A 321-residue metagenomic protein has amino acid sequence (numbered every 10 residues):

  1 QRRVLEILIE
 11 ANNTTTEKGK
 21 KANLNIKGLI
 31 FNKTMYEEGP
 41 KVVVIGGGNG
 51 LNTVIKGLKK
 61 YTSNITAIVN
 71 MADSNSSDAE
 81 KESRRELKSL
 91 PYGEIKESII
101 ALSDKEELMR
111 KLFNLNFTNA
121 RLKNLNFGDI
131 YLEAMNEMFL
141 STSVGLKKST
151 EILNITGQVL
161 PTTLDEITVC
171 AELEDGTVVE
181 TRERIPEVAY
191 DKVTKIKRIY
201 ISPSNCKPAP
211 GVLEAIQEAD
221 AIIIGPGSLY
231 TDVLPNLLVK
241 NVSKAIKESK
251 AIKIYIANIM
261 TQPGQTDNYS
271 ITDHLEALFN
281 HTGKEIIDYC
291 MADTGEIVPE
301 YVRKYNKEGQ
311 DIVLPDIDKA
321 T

Functional and structural regions predicted by a protein language model:
Q1-K21, A72-K192: Electropositive, gly/pro-rich neighborhoods at or near active sites that engage anionic ligands
A11-T14, G19-L24, N268-T321: C-terminal functional extensions of proteins
L24-E37, K207-L213: A short, basic/flexible loop-to-alpha-helix module at the beginning of a structural domain
N49-I55, T231-L238: Short glycine/serine/threonine-rich phosphate/pyrophosphate-binding segments that cradle anionic phosphate groups
N52, A72-S77, T231, K253-Y255 (+1 more regions): Short gly/pro/ser/thr-enriched loop/turn and capping motifs at secondary-structure boundaries
T62-S63, S249-K253: A short helix->loop->beta-strand "cap" motif at the edges of active sites that frequently abuts
D165-S228: Active-site gating loop/helix substructures
N236-S243, Y269-H274: Charged helix-capping and loop-helix junction motifs
